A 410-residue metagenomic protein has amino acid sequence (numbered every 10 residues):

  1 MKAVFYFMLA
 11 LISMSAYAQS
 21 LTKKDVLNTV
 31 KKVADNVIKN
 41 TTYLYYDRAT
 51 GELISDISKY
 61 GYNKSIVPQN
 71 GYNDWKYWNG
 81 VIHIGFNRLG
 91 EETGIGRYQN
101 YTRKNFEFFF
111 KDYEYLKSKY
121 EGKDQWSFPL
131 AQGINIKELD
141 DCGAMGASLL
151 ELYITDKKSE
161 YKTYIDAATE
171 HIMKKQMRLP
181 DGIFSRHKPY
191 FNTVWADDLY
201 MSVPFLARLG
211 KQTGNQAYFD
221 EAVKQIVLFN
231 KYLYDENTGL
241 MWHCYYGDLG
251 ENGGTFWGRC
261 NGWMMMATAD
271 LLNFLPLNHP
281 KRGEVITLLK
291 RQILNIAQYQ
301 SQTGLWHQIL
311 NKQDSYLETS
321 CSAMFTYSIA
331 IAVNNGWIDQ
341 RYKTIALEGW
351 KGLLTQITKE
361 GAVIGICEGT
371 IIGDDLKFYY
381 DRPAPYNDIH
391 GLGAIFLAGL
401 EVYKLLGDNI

Functional and structural regions predicted by a protein language model:
M1-L21: Bacterial Sec-dependent N-terminal signal peptides
M8, L21, V26-W78, E92 (+9 more regions): CBM-like carbohydrate-recognition segments
A34, F86, F106, T169 (+4 more regions): Short amphipathic alpha-helical/adjacent loop interface patches that line ligand and macromolecule-binding sites
L89-G90, L275: Secondary-structure edge/capping motif, primarily at the C-terminal ends of alpha-helices and the immediately following
Q99-R103, F110-Y245, G253, E360: Extended ligand-binding groove/face enriched in aromatic
A196-Q308, S315-T326, I338-I371, D375 (+1 more regions): Extended ligand-binding clefts on enzyme/binding-domain cores
